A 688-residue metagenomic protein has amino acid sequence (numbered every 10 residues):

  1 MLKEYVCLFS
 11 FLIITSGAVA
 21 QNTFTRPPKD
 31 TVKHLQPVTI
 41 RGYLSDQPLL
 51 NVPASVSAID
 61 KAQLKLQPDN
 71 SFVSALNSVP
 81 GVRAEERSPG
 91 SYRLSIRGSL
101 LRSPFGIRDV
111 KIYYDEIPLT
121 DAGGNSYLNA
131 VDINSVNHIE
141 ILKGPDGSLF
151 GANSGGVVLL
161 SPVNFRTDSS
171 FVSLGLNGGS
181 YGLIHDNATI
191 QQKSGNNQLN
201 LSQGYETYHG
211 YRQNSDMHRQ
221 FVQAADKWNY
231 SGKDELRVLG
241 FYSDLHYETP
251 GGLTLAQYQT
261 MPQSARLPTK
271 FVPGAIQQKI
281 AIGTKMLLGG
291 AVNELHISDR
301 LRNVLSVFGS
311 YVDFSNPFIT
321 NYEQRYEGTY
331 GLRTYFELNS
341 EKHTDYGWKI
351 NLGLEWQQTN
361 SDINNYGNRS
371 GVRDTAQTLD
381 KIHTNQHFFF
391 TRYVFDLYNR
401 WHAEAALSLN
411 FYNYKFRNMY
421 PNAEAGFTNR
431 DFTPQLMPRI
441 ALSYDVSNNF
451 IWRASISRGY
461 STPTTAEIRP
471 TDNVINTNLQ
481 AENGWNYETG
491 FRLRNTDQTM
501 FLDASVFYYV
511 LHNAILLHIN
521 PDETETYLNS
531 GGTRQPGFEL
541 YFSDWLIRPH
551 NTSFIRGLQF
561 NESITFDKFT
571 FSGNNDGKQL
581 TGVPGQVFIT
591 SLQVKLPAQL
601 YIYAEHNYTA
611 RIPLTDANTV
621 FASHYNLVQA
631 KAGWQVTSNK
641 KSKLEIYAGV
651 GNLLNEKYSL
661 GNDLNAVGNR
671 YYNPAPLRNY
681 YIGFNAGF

Functional and structural regions predicted by a protein language model:
S16, D345-Q358, D380-V510: Structural signature of Gram-negative outer-membrane beta-barrels, strongest in the C-terminal barrel of TonB-dependent
F72-A75, R93-S95, V110-Y113, S126-N129 (+3 more regions): N-terminal periplasmic accessory domains that precede and gate Gram-negative outer-membrane beta-barrel machines
V73-I117: Extracytoplasmic beta-strand/coil segments of soluble accessory domains associated with Gram-negative outer-membrane
I117-K143: Short acidic/polar hinge/loop motifs at secondary-structure boundaries that mediate gating or recognition
G178-T207, R212-P250, A281-G290, E294-H296 (+4 more regions): Transmembrane beta-barrel wall of Gram-negative outer-membrane proteins
N229-Y230, F241, T391-Y393, A454 (+2 more regions): Conserved C-terminal beta-signal and adjacent last beta-strands/turns of outer-membrane beta-barrel proteins
V304-F308, F314, D445, I451-S457 (+3 more regions): Membrane-embedded beta-barrel scaffold of Gram-negative outer-membrane proteins
F411, V506-V510, L528-I612: Gram-negative outer-membrane beta-barrel transporters
